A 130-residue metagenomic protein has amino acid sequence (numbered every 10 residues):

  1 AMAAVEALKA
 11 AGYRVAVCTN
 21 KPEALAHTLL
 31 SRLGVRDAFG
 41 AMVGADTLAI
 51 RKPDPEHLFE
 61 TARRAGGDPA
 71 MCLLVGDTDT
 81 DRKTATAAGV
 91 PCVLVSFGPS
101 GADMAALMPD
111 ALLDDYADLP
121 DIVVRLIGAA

Functional and structural regions predicted by a protein language model:
M2: Alpha-helical phosphate/pyrophosphate-handling elements in metalloenzyme active cores
E6-A10, P22-E23, H27-A130: Asp-based, Mg2+/Mn2+-dependent phosphohydrolase catalytic module
